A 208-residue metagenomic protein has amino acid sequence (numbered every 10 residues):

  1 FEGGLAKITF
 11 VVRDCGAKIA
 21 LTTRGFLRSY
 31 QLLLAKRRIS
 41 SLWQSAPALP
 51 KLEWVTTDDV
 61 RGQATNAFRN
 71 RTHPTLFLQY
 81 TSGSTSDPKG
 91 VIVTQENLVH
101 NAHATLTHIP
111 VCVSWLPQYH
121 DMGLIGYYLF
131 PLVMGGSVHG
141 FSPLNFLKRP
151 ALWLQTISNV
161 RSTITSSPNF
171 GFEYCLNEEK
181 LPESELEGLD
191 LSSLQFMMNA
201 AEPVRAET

Functional and structural regions predicted by a protein language model:
F1-Q63, P168-N169, Y174: Structural core segment of the AMP-binding/adenylate-forming
T9, K18, P110, T163 (+1 more regions): Conserved acidic residues
T9, R13, A67, P150-L154 (+2 more regions): Short hydrophobic/charged patches on amphipathic alpha-helices used for structural packing and interfaces
T22-L32, S162-T208: Adenylate-forming
L52-Y80, S86-D87, I92, N97 (+2 more regions): Conserved pre-ATP/AMP-binding loop-to-beta segment of ANL
F68-R71, V91, Q95, P117-Q118 (+3 more regions): Hydrophobic alpha-helical scaffolding
S84, G135, A201: Conserved G/P- and acidic residue-centered "switch" motifs that form tight phosphate/ATP-binding loops in soluble
V99-V111, D121-I164, E173-E183: Conserved AMP-binding/adenylation subdomain of ANL enzymes
